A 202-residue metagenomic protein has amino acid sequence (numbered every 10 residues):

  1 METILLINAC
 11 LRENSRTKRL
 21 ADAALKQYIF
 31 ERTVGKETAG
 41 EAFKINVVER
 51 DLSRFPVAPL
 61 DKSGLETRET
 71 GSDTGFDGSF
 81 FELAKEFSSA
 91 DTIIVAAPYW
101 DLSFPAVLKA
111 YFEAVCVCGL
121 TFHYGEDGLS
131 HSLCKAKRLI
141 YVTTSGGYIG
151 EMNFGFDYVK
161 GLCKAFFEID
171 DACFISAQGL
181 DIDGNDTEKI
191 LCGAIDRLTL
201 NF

Functional and structural regions predicted by a protein language model:
M1-A97, L102-V117, D196-F202: N-terminal beta1-alpha1-beta2 submodule of the flavodoxin-like/Rossmannoid cofactor-binding fold
T3, N46, K137-R138, D171: Residues at the starts of beta-strands that form the adenosine-phosphate
L6, V95, L139-Y141, F174: Structural beta-sheet core signal
A9, T144, A177: Cofactor-binding loop segments of dinucleotide-utilizing enzymes, especially the Rossmann-like FAD- and NAD(P)+-binding
S88, A106, C134, F167-D170: Structured loop/turn residues at beta-strand edges in well-structured enzyme cores
C118-H123, I169-D170: Short, structured loop/turn "capping" segments at alpha-beta junctions
Y124-F167: Short, glycine-/small-residue-rich phosphate/pyrophosphate-handling segment
G150-E151, F156-F202: Glycine-rich phosphate/pyrophosphate-binding loop and the adjoining helix
